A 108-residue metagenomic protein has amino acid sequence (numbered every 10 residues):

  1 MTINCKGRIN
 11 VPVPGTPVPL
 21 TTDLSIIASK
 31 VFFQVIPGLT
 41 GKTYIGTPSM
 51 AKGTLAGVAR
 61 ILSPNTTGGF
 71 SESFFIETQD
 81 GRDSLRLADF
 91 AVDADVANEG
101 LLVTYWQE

Functional and structural regions predicted by a protein language model:
C5-I26: Surface-exposed ligand/attachment interfaces on beta-rich extracellular proteins
I26-A28, V35-G41, N98: Short proline/glycine-enriched turn/loop motifs at strand-loop junctions of beta-rich domains
S29-V31, D80-G100: Noncatalytic modules at the cell exterior or secretory-pathway interfaces, chiefly beta-strand-rich lectin/adhesion
P37-A59, V103-T104: Short, surface-exposed beta-strand/strand-loop-strand elements in extracellular ectodomains
S63-L87: Beta-sandwich interaction modules
N98-E108: Exposed low-complexity, polar/acidic, P/S/T/G-rich flexible segments that act as propeptides, protease-susceptible
